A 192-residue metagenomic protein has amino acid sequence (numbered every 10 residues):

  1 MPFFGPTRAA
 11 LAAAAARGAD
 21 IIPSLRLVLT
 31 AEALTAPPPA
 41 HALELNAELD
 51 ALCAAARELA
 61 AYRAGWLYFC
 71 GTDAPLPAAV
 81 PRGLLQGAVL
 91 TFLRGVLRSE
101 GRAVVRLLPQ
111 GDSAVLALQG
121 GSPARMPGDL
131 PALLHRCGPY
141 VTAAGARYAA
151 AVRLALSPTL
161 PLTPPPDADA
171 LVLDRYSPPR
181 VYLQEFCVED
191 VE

Functional and structural regions predicted by a protein language model:
P6, A132-E192: Flexible, glycine-/charge-rich segments associated with ATP-binding catalytic modules
D20-L34: Conserved E/DxxT/N motif and adjacent residues on the DHp alpha2 helix of HisKA-family sensor histidine kinases
A33-P38, P77-V80: Conserved micro-motifs of the catalytic ATP-binding
A42-E58, V89: Short beta-to-alpha transition helix within the HATPase_c
A55, P81-V104, D129-R136: Conserved ATP-binding N-box helix of the HATPase_c
A56-W66: A short helix-and-adjacent loop within the catalytic ATP-binding
W66-L76: Conserved catalytic submotifs in the C-terminal HATPase_c
R102-Q119: Short beta-strand/loop element within the Bergerat-fold HATPase_c
